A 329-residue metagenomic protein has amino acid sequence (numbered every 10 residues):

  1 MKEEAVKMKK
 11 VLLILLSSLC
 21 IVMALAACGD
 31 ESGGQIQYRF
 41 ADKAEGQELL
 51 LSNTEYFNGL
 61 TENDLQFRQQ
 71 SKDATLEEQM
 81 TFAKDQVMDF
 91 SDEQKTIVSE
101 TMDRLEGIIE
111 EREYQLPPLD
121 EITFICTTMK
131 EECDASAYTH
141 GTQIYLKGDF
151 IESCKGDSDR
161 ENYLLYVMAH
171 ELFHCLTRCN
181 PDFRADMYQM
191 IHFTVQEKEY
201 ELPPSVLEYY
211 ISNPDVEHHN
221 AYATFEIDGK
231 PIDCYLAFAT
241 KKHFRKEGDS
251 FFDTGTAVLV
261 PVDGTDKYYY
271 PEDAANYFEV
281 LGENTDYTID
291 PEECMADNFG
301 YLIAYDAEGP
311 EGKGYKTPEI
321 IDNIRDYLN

Functional and structural regions predicted by a protein language model:
K2-V11: Positively charged n-region of N-terminal signal peptides that target proteins for export
V11-C20: Sec-dependent N-terminal signal peptides
L25-A27: C-terminal motif of bacterial Sec signal peptides marking the signal peptidase cleavage site
G33-K95: N-terminal mature-domain "stem" immediately C-terminal to a signal peptide or N-terminal signal-anchor/transmembrane
A83-Y145: Auxiliary, metal-adjacent structural segments of Zn-dependent hydrolase domains
E131-A169, R178: Active-site scaffold of zinc-dependent metalloenzymes
N180-A257, E292-L328: Post-HExxH zinc-binding segment in Zn-dependent metallohydrolases
T265, Y269-A307: Extracellular low-complexity, Gly/Ser/Thr-rich intrinsically disordered linkers and protease-sensitive activation/hinge
